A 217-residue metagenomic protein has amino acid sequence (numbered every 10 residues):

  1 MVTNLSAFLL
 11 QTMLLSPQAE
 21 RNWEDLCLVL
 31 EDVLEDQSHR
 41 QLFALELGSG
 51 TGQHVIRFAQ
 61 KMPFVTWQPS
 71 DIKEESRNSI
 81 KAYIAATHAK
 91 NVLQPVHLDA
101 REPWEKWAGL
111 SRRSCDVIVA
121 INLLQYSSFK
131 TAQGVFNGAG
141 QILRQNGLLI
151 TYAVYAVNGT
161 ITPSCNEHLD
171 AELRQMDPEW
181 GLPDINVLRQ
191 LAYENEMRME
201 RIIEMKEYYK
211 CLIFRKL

Functional and structural regions predicted by a protein language model:
V2-H39: Class I SAM-dependent methyltransferase Rossmann-like catalytic core, especially the SAM/SAH-binding loop
S38-G50: Conserved class I S-adenosyl-L-methionine
L45, Q53-E105: Class I SAM-dependent methyltransferase SAM/SAH-binding core
V119: A conserved beta-strand element that flanks and buttresses the S-adenosyl-L-methionine
Y126-A139: A short, conserved alpha-helix within the catalytic core of class I
N146-Y155: Conserved beta-strand signature within the Rossmann-like core of class I S-adenosyl-L-methionine
T162-N186: Conserved Class I S-adenosyl-L-methionine
M197-L217: Core SAM-dependent methyltransferase catalytic element
